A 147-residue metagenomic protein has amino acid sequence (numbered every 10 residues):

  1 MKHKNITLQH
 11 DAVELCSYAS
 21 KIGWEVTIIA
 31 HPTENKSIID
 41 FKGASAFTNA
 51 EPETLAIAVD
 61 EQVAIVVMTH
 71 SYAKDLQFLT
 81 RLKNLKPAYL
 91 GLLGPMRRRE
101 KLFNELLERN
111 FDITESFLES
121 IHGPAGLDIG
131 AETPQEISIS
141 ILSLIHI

Functional and structural regions predicted by a protein language model:
M1-D60, M68, K74-Q77: Hydrophobic, well-ordered beta-alpha structural blocks that scaffold small-molecule cofactor pockets
V63-I65, Y89: Structural motif
V67-M68, L92: Redox-cofactor binding/interface segments in oxidoreductases and associated redox assembly factors
T80-E105: ADP-ribose/adenylate-binding Rossmann-like module
M96-I121: Rossmann-fold NAD(P)-binding glycine/threonine-rich loop
E119-Q135: Phosphate-binding/catalytic loops
P134-L142: Short, amphipathic alpha-helical "lid/cap" segments that border enzyme active or binding sites
I145-I147: Conserved small/polar residues in nucleotide/adenosyl-binding loops
